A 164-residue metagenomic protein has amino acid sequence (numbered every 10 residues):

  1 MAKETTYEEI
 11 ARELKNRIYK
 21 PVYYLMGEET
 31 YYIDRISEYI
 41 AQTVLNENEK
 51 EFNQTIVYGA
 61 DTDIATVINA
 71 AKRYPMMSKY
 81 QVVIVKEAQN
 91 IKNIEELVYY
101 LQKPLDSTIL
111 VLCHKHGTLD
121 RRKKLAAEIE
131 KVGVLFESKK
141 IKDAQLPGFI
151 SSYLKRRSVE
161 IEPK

Functional and structural regions predicted by a protein language model:
M1-K164: Conserved beta/loop motifs at nucleotide-recognition and modification sites
